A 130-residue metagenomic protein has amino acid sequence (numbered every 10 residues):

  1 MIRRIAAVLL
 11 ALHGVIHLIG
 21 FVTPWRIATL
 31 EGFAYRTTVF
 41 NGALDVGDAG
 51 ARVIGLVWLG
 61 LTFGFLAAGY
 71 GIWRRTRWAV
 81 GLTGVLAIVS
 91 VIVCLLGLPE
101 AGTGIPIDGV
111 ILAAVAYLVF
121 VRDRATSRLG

Functional and structural regions predicted by a protein language model:
M1-G130: Membrane-interface extramembranous regions
